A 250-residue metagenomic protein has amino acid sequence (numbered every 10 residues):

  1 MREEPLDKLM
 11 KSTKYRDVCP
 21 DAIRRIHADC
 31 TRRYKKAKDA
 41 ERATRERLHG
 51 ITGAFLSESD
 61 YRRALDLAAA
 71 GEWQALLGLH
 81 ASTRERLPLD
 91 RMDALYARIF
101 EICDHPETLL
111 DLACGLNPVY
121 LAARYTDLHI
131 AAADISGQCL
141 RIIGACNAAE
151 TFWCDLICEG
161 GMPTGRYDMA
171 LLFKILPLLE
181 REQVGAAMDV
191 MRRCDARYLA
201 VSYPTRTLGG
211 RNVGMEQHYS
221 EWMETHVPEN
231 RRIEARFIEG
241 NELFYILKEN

Functional and structural regions predicted by a protein language model:
T31-I102: Conserved Class I S-adenosyl-L-methionine-dependent methyltransferase catalytic core
H105-N117: Conserved class I S-adenosyl-L-methionine
G115-D127: Conserved SAM-binding loop of SAM-dependent methyltransferases across substrates and taxa, primarily the Class I
H129-D134: Conserved SAM-binding motif I beta-strand of class I
S136-Q138: Conserved SAM/SAH-binding beta-strand->alpha-helix loop
A148-C158: Conserved SAM-binding strand-loop segment of SAM-dependent methyltransferases
L178-M191: A short, conserved alpha-helix within the catalytic core of class I
D195-R206: Conserved beta-strand signature within the Rossmann-like core of class I S-adenosyl-L-methionine
